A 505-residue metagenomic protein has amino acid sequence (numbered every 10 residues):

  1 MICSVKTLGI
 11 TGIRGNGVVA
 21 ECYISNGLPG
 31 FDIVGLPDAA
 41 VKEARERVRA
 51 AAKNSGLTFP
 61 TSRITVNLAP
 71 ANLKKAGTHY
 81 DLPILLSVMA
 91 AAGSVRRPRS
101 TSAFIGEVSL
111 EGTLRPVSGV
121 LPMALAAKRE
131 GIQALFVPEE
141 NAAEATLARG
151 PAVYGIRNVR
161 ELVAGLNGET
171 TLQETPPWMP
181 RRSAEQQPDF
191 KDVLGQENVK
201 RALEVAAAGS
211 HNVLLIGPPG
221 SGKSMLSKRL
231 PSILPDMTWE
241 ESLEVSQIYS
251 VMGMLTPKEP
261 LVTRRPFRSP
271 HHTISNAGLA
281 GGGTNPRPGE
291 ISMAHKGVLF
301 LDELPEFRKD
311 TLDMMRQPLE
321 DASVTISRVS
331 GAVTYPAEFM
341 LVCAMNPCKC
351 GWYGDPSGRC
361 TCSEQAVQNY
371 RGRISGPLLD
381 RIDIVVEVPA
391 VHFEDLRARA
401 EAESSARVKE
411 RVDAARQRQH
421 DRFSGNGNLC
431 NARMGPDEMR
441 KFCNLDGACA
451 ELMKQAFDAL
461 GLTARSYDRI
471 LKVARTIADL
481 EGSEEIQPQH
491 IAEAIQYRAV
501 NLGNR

Functional and structural regions predicted by a protein language model:
M1-L214, S221-S224, S466-Y467, E484-R505: Peripheral, non-AAA+ core regions of ATP-driven protein-machinery
V34-R45, P60, N67-G77, N285-P286 (+1 more regions): Basic, amphipathic alpha-helical bundle interface domains used for macromolecular binding and assembly
F59-S62, P98-R99, R129-G131, R149 (+8 more regions): Short loop/turn elements that form and flank the Walker-type P-loop nucleotide-binding site in RecA-like NTPase cores
E111, L301-R308, G351: Catalytic P-loop NTPase motifs of RecA-like helicase/translocase cores
E204, L261, R265-P266, N276-L299 (+1 more regions): Conserved alpha-helical scaffold flanking the Walker A/P-loop in AAA+ ATPase domains
L215-T256: Walker A/P-loop
W239-A277, G282-G283, P389, L429-D437 (+1 more regions): Conserved inter-motif catalytic segment of the P-loop NTP-binding fold
K296, D302-E303, M314: Walker B catalytic acidic pair
